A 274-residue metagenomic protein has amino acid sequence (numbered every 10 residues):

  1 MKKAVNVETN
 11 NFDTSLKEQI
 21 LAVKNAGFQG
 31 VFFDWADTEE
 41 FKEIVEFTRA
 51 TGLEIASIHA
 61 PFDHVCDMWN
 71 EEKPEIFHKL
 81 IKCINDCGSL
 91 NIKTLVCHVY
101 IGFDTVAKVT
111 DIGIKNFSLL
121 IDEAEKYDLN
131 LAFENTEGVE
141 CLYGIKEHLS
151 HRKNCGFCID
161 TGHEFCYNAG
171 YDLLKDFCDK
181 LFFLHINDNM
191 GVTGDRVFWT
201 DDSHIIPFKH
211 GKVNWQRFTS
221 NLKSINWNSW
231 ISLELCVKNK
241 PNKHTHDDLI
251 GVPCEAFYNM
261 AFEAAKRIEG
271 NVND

Functional and structural regions predicted by a protein language model:
M1-A4, T9, D13-K24, I92 (+1 more regions): Histidine-acidic metal/acid-base catalytic patches
V7-T9, F33-D37, S57-F62, C97-V99 (+4 more regions): A cross-domain feature marking catalytic cores of carbohydrate-active enzymes and several ubiquitous metabolic/repair
N10-S15, G30-E43, H64-P74, G102-V106 (+4 more regions): Acidic-and-aromatic substrate-binding clefts and catalytic sites of carbohydrate-active enzymes
Q19, I44, C83, L120 (+1 more regions): Aromatic/hydrophobic pocket-lining residues that form π-stacking "cages" and hydrophobic walls in ligand
E39-E43, K79, A169-D172, R217: Alpha-helical scaffolding within the catalytic cores of extracellular/periplasmic polymer-degrading hydrolases
F47-D63, I114-Y127, V213-S220: Alpha-helix-loop-beta-strand connector modules within alpha/beta enzyme cores
R49, W69-F157, C166: Active-site acidic/histidine proton-transfer and metal-coordination neighborhood in alpha/beta enzyme cores
